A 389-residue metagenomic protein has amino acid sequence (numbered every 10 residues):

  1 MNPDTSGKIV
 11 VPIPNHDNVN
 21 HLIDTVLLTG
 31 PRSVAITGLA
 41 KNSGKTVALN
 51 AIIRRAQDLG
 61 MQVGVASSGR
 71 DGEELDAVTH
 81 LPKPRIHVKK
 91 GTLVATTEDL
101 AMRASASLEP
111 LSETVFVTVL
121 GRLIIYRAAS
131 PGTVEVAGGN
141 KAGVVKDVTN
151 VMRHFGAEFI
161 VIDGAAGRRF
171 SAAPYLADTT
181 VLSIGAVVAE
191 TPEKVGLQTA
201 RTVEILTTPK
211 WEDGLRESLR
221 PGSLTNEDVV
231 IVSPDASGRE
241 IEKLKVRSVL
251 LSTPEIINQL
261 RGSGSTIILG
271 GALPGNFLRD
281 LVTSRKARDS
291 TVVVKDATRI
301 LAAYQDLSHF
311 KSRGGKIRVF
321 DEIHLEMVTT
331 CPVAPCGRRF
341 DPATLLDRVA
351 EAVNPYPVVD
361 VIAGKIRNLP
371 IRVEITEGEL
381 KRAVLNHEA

Functional and structural regions predicted by a protein language model:
N2-D4: Intrinsic-disorder-associated, low-complexity terminal segments enriched in Asp/Asn/His/Tyr and depleted of Lys/Arg
V11-N20: N-terminal pre-Walker A segment at the start of P-loop NTPase domains
L22-S68: Walker A (P-loop) phosphate-binding motif
S33-A40, Y126-G138: Short, basic, glycine/proline-bearing loop/turn elements
A40-G44, R70-G72, A165-F170, V188: Gly/Ser/Thr-rich loops at beta-strand to alpha-helix junctions that form or flank small-molecule/cofactor-binding
I52-Y126: N-terminal phosphate/diphosphate-binding loop that engages ATP/GTP or pyrophosphate donors across diverse enzyme folds
K141, V145-A352: Conserved catalytic-core segment of NTP-binding enzymes
V328, P335-G337, T344, V361 (+1 more regions): C-terminal functional extensions of proteins
